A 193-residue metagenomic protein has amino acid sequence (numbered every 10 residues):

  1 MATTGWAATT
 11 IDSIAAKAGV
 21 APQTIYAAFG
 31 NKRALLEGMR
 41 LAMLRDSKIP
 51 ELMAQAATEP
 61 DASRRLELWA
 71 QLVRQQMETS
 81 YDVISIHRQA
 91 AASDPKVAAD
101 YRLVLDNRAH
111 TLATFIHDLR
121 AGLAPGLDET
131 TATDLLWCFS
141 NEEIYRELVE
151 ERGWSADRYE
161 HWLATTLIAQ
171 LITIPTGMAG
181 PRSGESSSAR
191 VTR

Functional and structural regions predicted by a protein language model:
A2-A34, G38: Helix-turn-helix
A16, Q23, E37-W69: Amphipathic alpha-helical linker/stalk segments
A28, Q76, C138-F139: Conserved catalytic core of Hanks-type protein kinase domains
F29, Q89-D94, E142: Short helix-capping/turn signature of helix-turn-helix
G30-A34, E78, A92, D106 (+1 more regions): Residues in soluble alpha-helical coiled-coils and helical-bundle/repeat scaffolds
I49, S80, E142-Y145: Alpha-helical transmembrane segments of polytopic integral membrane proteins, especially the permease/helical cores
E67-R88, P95-L123, T130-D134, H161 (+1 more regions): Amphipathic alpha-helical packing segments from all-alpha helical-bundle domains
L119-T166, I174-E185, A189-R193: Hydrophobic/aromatic-rich alpha-helical bundle segments in the mid-to-C-terminal region
